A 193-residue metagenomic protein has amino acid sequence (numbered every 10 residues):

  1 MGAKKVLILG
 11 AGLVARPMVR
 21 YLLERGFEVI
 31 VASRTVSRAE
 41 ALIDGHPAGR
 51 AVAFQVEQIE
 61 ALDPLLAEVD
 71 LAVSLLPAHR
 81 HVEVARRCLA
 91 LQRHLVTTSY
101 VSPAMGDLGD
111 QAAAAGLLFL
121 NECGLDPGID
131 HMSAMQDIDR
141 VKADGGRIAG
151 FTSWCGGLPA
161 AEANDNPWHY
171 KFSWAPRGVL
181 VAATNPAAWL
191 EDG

Functional and structural regions predicted by a protein language model:
V6-G10: Conserved N-terminal Rossmann-fold NAD(P)-binding element of oxidoreductases
A15-R16: N-terminal Rossmann-fold NAD(P) dinucleotide-binding loop
A32-V36, Q55-V56: N-terminal Rossmann-fold cofactor-binding loop
Q55-E68: Conserved Rossmann-fold cofactor-binding substructure of NAD(P)-dependent oxidoreductases
L66, D70-L75, L95-T97: N-terminal Rossmann-like NAD(P) cofactor-binding module of classical short-chain dehydrogenase/reductase
R87-M105: ADP-ribose/adenylate-binding Rossmann-like module
S99-N121: Rossmann-fold NAD(P)-binding glycine/threonine-rich loop
L117-G193: Rossmann-like dinucleotide-binding core of oxidoreductases
